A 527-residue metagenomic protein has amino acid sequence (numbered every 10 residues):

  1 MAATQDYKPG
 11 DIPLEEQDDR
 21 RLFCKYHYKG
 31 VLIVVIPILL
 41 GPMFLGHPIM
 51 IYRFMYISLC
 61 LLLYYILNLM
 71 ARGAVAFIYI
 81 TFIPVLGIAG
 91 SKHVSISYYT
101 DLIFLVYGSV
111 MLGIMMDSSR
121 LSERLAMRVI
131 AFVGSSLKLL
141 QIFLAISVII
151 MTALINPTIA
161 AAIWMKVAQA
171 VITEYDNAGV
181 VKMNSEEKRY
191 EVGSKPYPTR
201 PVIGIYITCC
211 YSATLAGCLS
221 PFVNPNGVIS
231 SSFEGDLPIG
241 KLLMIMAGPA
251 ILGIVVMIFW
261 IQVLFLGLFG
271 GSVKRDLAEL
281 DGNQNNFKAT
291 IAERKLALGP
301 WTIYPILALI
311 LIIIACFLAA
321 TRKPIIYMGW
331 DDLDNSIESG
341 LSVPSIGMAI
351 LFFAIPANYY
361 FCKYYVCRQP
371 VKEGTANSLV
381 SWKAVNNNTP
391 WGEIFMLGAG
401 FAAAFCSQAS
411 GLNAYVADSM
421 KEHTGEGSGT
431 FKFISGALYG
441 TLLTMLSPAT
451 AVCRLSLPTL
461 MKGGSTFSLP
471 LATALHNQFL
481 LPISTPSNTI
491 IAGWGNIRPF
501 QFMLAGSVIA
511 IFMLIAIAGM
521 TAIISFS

Functional and structural regions predicted by a protein language model:
A2-Q17, L22, Y28-V34, I38-P42 (+9 more regions): Juxtamembrane and boundary regions of transmembrane helices in multi-pass small-molecule transporters and channels
E15-R20, G73-P196, A376-L379, N386-G464: Membrane-embedded alpha-helical segments and adjacent helix-loop junctions characteristic of multi-pass solute
D19-H27, L45-R53, Y64-Y65, L69 (+6 more regions): Interfacial loop-to-helix junctions that mark the boundaries of transmembrane helices in multi-pass membrane
Y26-L39, M50-I88, D101-M111, I163 (+6 more regions): Hydrophobic mid-bilayer segments of alpha-helices in multi-pass membrane transport proteins, especially secondary
V31-L32, M55, F77, I103 (+12 more regions): Hydrophobic alpha-helical transmembrane segments
G41-I49, G87-K92, L318-G329, N358 (+3 more regions): Transmembrane helix-loop junctions in multi-pass membrane proteins
Y52-Y56, F77-I78, S91-I96, D101 (+9 more regions): Interhelical loop segments of eukaryotic multi-pass membrane proteins
L62-A71, S147-P157, Y211-P221, F353 (+2 more regions): Transmembrane alpha-helix interface/packing and boundary motifs in multi-pass membrane proteins, characterized by
